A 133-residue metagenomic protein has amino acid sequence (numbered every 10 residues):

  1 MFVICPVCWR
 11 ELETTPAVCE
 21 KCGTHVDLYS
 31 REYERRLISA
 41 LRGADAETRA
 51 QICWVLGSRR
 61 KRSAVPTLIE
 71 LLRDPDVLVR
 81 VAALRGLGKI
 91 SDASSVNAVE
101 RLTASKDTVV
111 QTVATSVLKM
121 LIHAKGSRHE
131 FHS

Functional and structural regions predicted by a protein language model:
M1-P6, Y29-A40, K61-R73, D92-A104 (+1 more regions): Amphipathic alpha-helical scaffolding segments comprising HEAT/armadillo-like alpha-solenoid repeats
C5-C8, C19-C22: Short cysteine-rich clusters marking metal-coordination/redox-active sites
L12, V26: Cys/His-rich microdomains that often coordinate metals
C22, V55, G86, V117-M120 (+1 more regions): Core register positions within helices of long alpha-helical scaffolds
L41-R42, G57, R73, G88 (+1 more regions): Ankyrin-repeat helical core positions
A44-D45, P75-D76, K106-D107: Short inter-helical turns and helix N-cap capping residues of alpha-solenoid HEAT/ARM repeat scaffolds
